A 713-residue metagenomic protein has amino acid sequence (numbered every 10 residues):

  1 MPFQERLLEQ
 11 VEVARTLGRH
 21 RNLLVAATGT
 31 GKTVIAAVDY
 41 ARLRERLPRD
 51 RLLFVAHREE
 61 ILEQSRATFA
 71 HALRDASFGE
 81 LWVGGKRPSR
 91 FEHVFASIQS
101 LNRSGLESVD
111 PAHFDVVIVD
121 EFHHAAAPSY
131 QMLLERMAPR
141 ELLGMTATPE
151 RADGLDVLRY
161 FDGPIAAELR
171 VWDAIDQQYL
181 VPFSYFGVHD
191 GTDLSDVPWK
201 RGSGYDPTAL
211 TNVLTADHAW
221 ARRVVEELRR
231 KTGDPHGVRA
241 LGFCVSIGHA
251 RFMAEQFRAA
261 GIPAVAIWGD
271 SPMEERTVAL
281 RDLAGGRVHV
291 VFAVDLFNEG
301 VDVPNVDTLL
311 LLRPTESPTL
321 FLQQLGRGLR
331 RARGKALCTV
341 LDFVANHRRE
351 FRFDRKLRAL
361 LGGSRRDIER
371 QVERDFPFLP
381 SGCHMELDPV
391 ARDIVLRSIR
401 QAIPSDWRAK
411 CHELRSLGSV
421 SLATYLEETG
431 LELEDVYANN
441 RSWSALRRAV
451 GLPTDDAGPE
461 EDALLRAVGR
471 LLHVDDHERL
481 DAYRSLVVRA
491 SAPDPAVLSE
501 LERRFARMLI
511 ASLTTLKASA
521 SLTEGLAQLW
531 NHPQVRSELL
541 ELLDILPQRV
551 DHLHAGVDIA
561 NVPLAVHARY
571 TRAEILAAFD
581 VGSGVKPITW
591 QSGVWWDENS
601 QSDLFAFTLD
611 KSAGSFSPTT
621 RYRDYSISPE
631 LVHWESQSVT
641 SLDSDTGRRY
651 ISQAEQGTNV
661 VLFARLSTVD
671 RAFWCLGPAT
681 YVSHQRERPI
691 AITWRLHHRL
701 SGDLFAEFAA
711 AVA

Functional and structural regions predicted by a protein language model:
L17-Y40, F243: Walker A/P-loop
E63, G79-S89, R251-E255, I262-F297: Conserved helicase ATPase core of P-loop NTP-dependent helicases/translocases
V83-V116, A127-M132: Conserved helix/coil segment N-terminal to the catalytic DExD/H
F114, V290-A293, F297-P314, L320-Q323 (+1 more regions): A short beta-strand element within the Helicase C-terminal
H124-F186: Post-DEXD/H (motif II) to motif III coupling segment of the RecA-like Helicase ATP-binding lobe
I165-L241: Conserved interdomain linker/interface between the two RecA-like ATPase lobes of SF2 helicase motors
W220, V224-R230, L357-D494: Long, largely alpha-helical accessory region at the distal end of helicase-like NTP-driven motors
P318-Q323, R327-R358: Conserved segment of the helicase C-terminal RecA-like domain
